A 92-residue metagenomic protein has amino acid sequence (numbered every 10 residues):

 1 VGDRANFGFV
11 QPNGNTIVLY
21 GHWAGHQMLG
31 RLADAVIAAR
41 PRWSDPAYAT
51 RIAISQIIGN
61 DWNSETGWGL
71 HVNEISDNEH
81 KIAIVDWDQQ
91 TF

Functional and structural regions predicted by a protein language model:
R4-F9: Short beta-strand scaffold segments in enzyme catalytic cores
V10, I17, G21, S55 (+1 more regions): Compositionally biased, low-complexity repeat tracts
V10-N15, W87-Q89: Short acidic-glycine loop/turn motifs at beta-strand connectors
G14-I52: Short, flexible N-terminal segments of the mature chain
V36-F92: Low-complexity intrinsically disordered segments
